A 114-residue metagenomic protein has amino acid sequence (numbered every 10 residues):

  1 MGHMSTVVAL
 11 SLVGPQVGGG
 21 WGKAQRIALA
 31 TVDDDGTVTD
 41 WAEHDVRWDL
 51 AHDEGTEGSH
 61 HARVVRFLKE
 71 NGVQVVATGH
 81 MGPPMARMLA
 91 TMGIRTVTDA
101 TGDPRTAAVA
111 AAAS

Functional and structural regions predicted by a protein language model:
M1-R63, E70, A90, T96-S114: Non-catalytic interface/targeting segments
R66, A86-R87: Alpha-helical segments flanking ligand/cofactor-binding loops in enzyme cores
Q74-V75: Structural motif
G79: Conserved residues at the C-terminal ends of beta-strands
